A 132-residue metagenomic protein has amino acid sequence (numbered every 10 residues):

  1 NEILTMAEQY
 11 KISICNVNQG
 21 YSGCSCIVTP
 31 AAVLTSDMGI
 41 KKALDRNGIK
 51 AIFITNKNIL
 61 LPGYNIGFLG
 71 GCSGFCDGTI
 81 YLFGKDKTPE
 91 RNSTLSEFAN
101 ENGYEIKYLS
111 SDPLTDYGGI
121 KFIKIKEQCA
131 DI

Functional and structural regions predicted by a protein language model:
N1-I132: The feature marks the mature, well-folded catalytic cores of soluble enzymes
